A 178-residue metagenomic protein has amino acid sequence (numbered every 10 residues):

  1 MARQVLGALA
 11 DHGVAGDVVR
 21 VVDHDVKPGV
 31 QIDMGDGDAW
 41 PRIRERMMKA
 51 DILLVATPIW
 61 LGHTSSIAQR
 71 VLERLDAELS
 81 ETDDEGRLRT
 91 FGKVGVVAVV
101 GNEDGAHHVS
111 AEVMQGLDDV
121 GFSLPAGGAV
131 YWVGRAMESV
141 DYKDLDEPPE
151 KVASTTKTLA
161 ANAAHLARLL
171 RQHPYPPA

Functional and structural regions predicted by a protein language model:
M1-E85, K143-A178: N-terminal beta1-alpha1-beta2 submodule of the flavodoxin-like/Rossmannoid cofactor-binding fold
P28-Q31, S110, E138-S139: Short aromatic-enriched loop/helix-cap "lid" or pocket-rim segments at secondary-structure transitions that line
G35, V55, A126-G127, M137: Alpha-helical structural elements
D84-R135, K151-S154: Short, glycine-/small-residue-rich phosphate/pyrophosphate-handling segment
V133-D146: A short small-residue
